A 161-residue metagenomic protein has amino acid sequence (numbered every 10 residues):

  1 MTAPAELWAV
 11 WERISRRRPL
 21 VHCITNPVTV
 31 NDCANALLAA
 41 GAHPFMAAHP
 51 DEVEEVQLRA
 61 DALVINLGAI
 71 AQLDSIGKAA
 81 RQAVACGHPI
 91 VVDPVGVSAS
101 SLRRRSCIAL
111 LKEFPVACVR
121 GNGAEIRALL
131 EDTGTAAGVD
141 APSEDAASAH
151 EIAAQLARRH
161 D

Functional and structural regions predicted by a protein language model:
M1-K78, Q82-V84, P89, E151-D161: Small-residue (G/A/S/T)-rich helix-start motifs and N-terminal tracts that mark the onset
T29, A71, S98-S100, R127: Surface-exposed, flexible loop/turn segments at secondary-structure boundaries
N66, D74-N122: Glycine/small-residue-rich loop that forms an oxyanion/phosphate-binding "nest" at active or ligand-binding sites
G68, G96, A137-D140: Glycine-centered flexibility motif
S101-D161: Conserved phosphate/ATP/ADP-binding segment of small-molecule kinases
